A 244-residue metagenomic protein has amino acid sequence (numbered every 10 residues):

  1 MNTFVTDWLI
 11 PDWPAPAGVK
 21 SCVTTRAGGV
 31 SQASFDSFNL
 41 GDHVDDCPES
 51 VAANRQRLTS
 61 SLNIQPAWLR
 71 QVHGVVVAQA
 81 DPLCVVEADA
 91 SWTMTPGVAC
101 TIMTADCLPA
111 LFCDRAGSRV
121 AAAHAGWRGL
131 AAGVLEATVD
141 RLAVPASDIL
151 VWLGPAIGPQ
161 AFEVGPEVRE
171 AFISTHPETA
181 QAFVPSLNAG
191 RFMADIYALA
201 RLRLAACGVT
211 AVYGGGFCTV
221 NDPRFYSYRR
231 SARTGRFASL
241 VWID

Functional and structural regions predicted by a protein language model:
M1-D244: Active-site microenvironment for binding and transforming phosphate-containing groups
